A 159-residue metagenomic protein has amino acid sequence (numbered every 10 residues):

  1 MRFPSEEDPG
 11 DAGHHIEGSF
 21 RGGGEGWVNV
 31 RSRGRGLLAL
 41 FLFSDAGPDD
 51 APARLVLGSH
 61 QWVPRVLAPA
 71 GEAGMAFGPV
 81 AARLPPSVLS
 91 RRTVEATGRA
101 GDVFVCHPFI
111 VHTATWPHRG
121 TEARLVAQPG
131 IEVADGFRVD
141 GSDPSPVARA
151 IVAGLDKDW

Functional and structural regions predicted by a protein language model:
M1-S5: Active-site cores enriched in adjacent His and Asp/Glu residues with nearby glycine-rich loops that coordinate divalent
E6-D8, V152: Intrinsically disordered, low-complexity regions enriched in Ser/Pro/Gly/Gln/His and often acidic
P9-L89, T93, F137-S142: Catalytic core of non-heme Fe(II) oxygenases with the double-stranded beta-helix
R65-A73, G78-R83, V94, G98-W159: Non-heme Fe(II)/2-oxoglutarate
